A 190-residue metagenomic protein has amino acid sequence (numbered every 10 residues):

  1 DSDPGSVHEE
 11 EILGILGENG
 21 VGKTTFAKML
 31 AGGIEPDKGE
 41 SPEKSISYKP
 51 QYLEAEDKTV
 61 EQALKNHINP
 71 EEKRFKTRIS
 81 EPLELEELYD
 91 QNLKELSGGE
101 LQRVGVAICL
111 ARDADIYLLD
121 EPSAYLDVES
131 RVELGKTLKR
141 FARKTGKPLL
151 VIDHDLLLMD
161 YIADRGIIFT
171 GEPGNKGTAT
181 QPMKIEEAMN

Functional and structural regions predicted by a protein language model:
S6-R74, D155-D160, T170-I185: ABC ATPase nucleotide-binding domain signature region
K73-Y89: Conserved ABC ATPase "signature" region
N92-L96, E100: Conserved ABC ATPase signature
V106, L134: Hydrophobic anchor residue at the start of the ABC signature
D115-L118: Walker B motif beta-strand of ABC-family P-loop ATPases
E121-P122, E129: Walker B catalytic motif
T137-V151: Conserved catalytic loops of ABC-family nucleotide-binding domains
